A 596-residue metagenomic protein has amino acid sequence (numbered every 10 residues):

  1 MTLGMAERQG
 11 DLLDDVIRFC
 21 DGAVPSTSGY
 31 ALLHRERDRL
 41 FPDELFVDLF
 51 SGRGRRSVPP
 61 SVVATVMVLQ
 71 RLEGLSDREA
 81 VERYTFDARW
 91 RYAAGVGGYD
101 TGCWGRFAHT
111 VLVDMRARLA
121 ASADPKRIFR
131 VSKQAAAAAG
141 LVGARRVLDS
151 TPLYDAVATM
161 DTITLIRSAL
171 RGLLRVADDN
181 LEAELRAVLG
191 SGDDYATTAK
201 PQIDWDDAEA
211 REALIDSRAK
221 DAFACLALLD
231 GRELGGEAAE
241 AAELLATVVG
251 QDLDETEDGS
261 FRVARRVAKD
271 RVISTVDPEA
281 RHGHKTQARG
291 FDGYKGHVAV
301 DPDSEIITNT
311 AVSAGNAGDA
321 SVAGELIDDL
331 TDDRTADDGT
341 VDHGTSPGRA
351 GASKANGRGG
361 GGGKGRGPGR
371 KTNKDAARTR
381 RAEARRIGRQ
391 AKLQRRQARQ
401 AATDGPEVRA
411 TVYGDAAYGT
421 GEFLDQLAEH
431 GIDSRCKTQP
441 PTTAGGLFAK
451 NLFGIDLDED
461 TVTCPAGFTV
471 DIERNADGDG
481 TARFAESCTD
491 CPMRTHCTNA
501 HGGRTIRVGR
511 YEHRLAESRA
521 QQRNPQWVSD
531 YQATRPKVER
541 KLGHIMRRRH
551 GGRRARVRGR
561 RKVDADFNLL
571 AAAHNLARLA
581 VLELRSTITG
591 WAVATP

Functional and structural regions predicted by a protein language model:
M1-G52: Basic, low-complexity segments
R37-E44, E73, A299-D303: Function-dense linear segments that define catalytic or interfacial modules in macromolecule-processing proteins
E44-S51, Y92-D100: Short amphipathic helix-turn modules centered on a small-residue break
L49-R56, V557-G559: A short glycine/serine-rich beta->alpha loop
S57-V63, D564: Structured ligand/cofactor/substrate-binding pocket environments in proteins
V62-L75: Alpha-helical support elements that line or immediately flank enzyme active sites and cofactor-binding pockets
S76, G98-D100, G105, T110-P596: Anion-binding and metal-coordination hotspots
A80-A93: DNA-recognition alpha helix
